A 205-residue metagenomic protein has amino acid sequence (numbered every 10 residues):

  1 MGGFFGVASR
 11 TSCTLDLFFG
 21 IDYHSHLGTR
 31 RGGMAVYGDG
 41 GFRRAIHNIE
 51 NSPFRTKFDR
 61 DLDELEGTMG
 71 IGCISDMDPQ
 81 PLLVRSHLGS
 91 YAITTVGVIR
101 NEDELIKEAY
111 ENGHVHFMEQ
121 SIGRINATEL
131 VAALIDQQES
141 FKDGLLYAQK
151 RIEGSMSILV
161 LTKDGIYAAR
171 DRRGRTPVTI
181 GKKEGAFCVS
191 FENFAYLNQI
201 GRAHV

Functional and structural regions predicted by a protein language model:
M1-R202: Conserved short alpha-helical segments that host acidic/polar catalytic motifs at enzyme active sites
